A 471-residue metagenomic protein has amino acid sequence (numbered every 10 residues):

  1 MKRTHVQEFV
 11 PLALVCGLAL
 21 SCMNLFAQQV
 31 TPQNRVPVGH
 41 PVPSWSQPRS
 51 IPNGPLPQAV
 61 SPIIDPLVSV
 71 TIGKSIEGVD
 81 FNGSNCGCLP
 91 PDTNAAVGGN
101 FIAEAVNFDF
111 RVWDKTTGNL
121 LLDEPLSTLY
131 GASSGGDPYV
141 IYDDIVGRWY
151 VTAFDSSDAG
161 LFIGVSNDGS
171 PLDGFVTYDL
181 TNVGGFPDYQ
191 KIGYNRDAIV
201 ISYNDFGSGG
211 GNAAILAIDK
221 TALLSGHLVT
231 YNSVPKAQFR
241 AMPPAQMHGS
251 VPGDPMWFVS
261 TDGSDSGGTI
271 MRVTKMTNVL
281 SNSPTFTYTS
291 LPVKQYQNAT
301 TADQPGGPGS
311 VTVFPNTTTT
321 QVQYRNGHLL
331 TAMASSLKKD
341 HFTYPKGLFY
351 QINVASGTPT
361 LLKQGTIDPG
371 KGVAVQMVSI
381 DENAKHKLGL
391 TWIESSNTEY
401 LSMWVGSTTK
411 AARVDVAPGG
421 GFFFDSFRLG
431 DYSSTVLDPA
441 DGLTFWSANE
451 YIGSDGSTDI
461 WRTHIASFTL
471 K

Functional and structural regions predicted by a protein language model:
K2-A13: Bacterial N-terminal signal peptides that target proteins for export
H5-V6, G17, V38, P52: Sequence-pattern detector for short linear motifs and compositional/periodic biases rather than a specific fold
P11-N24: Bacterial N-terminal signal peptides
Q28-K471: C-terminal PAP-associated
